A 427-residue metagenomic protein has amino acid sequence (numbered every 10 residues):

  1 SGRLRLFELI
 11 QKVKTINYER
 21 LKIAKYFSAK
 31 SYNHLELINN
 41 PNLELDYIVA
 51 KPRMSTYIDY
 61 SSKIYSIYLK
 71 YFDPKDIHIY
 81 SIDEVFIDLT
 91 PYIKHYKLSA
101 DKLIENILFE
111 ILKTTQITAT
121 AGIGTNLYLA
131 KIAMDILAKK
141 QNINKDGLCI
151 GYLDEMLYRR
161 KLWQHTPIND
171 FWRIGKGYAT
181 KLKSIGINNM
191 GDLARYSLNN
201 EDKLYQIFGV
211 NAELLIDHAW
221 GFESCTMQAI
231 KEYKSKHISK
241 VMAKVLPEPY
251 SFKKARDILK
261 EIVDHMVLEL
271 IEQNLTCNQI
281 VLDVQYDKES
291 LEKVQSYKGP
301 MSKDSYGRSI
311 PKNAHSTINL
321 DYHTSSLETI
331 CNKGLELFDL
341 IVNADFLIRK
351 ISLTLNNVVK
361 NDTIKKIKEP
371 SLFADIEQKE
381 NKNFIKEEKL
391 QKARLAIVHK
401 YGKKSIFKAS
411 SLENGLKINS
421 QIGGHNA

Functional and structural regions predicted by a protein language model:
S1-D217, S224-M227, L372-A427: Gly/Gly-Pro- and Ser/Thr-rich, intrinsically disordered tail segments characteristic of DNA damage-repair and tolerance
L45-Y47, Q279, K350: Short, surface-exposed beta-edge/turn micro-motifs
K94, Y128, E289-L291, K360-D362: Short, acidic Gly/Pro/Ser/Thr-rich loop/turn segments
T118-T120, V281, K350-S352: Residues at or immediately flanking beta-strands
T125, Y286-K288, N357: Glycine-rich beta-alpha junction loops
D170, Y178-I348, T363: DNA-contacting surface of Y-family translesion DNA polymerases
G307-A427: Acidic, metal-coordinating catalytic segment for phosphate/diphosphate chemistry, firing primarily on the Nudix
